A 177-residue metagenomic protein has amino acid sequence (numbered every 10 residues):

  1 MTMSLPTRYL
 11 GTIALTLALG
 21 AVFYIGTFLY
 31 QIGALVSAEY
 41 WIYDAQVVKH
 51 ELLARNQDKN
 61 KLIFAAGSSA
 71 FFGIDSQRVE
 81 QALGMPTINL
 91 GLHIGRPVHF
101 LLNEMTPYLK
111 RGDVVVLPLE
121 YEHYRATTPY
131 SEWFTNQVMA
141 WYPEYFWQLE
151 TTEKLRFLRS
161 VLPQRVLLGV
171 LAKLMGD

Functional and structural regions predicted by a protein language model:
M1-L19: N-terminal Sec-pathway targeting helices
L19-N89, H93-N103: Membrane/wall-proximal cationic-aromatic binding patches
D44-R55, T135-Y142, D177: Short N-terminal signal/transit or membrane-insertion segments and the immediately adjacent low-complexity/disordered
K49, K59-K61, K110, K154 (+2 more regions): Context-gated lysine
A65, S69-T152: Membrane-embedded segments
Q148-D177: Extended, charge-rich helix/loop segments that form flexible, surface "patches" used to engage negatively charged
